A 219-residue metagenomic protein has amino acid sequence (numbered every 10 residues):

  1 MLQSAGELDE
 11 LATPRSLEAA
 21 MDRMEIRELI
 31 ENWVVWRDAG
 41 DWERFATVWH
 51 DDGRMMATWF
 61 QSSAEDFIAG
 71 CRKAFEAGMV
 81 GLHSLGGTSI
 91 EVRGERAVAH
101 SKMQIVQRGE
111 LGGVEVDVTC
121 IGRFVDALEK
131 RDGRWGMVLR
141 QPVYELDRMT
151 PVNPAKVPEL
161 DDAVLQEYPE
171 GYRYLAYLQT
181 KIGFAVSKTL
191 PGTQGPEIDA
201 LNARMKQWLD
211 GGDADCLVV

Functional and structural regions predicted by a protein language model:
L2-R27, R134-V219: Terminal "cap-and-tail" regions of soluble proteins that handle hydrophobic small molecules
S16, A20, T58, E115: Charge-dense, low-complexity intrinsically disordered segments
D22-D38: Short, aromatic-enriched amphipathic alpha-helices that serve as compact interaction elements
E25, L82, V118-C120: Short, glycine/acidic-rich beta->alpha junctions
L29-N32, V48, G86, R123-A127: Short, hydrophobic/aromatic alpha-helical segments in well-folded domains
G40-D41, R131-G133: Alpha-helical hinge/cap motifs
W42-Q107: A solvent-exposed, acidic/Ser-Thr-rich amphipathic alpha-helical stretch
R96-D132, L146-Y168: Exposed beta-sheet edge and beta->alpha loop/turn motif
